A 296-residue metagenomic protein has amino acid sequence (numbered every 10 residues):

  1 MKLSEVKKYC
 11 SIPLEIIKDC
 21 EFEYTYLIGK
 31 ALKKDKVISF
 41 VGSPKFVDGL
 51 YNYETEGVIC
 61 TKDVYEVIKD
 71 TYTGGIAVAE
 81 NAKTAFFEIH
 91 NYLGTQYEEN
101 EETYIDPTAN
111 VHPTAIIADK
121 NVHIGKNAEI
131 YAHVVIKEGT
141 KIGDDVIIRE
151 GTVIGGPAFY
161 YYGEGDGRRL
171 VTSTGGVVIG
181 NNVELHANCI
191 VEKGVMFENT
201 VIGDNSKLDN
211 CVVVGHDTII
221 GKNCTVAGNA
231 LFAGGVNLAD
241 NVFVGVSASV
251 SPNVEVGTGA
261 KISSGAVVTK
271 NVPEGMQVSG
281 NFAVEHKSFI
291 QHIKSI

Functional and structural regions predicted by a protein language model:
M1-T108, D145, G151-T152, G156-L170 (+2 more regions): Terminal amphipathic alpha-helical/low-complexity segments used for targeting or macromolecular assembly
F40, Y104-E285: Structural signal for interior beta-strand "rungs" in well-ordered beta-sheet cores of soluble enzyme domains
